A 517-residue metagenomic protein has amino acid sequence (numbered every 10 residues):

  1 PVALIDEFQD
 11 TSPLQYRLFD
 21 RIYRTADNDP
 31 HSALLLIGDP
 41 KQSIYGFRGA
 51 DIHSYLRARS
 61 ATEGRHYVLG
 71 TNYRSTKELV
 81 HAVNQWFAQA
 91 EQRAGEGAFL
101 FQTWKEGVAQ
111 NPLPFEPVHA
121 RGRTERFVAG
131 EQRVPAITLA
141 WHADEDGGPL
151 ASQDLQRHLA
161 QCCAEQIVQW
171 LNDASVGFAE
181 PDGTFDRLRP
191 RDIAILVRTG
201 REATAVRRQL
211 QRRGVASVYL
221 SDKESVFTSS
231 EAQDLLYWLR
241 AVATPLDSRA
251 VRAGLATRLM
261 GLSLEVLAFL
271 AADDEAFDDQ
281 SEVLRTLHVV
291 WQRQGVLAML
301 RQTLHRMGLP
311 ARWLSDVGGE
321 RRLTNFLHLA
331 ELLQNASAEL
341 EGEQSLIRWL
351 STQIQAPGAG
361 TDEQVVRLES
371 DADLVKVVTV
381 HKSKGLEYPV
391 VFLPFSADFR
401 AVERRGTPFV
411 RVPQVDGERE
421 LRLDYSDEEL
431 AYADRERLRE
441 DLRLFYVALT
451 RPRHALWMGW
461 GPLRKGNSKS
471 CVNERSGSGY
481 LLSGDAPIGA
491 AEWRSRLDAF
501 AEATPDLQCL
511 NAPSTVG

Functional and structural regions predicted by a protein language model:
V2: Key residue(s) within conserved catalytic/signature motifs
I5-A256, L264-A268, V289, G295-L304 (+8 more regions): Conserved motor-region signature of P-loop NTPase helicases/translocases
D273-V290: Accessory alpha-helical DNA-binding modules that contact the DNA backbone or grooves
A311-G318, D427-D441: Short, solvent-exposed helix-loop connector elements
A372-V375, E440-L444: Short, conserved clusters of charged catalytic residues that mark active-site and nucleotide-handling motifs
A401-R435: Conserved catalytic motifs of ABC-family nucleotide-binding domains
G406-P413, R443-P452: Conserved SF2 helicase motif VI
L497: Extended acidic/charged loop-beta regions that coordinate divalent cations and stabilize anionic phosphate/carboxylate
